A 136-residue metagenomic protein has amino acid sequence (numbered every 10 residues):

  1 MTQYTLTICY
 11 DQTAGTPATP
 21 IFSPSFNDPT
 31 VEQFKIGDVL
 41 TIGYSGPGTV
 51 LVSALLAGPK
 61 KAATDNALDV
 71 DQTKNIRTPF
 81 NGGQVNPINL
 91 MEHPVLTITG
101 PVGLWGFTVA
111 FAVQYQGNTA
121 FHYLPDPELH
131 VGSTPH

Functional and structural regions predicted by a protein language model:
M1-V39: N-terminal edge beta-strand
T5-T7, V39-G43, G106-A110: Beta-strand secondary-structure signal
C9-D11, S45, L56-A63, A110-Q114: Predominantly extracellular/luminal cell-surface or secreted proteins
T13-G15, T49, K61, Q114-N118 (+1 more regions): Generic "edge-of-domain/loop-turn" microfeature
V31-A54: Beta-strand cores of secreted/periplasmic/IMS beta-sandwich domains, seen most often in copper-related folds
P47-A57, D65, D69-V70: Surface-exposed interfaces of beta-sheet-rich extracellular modules
K60-N89: Surface-exposed intrinsically disordered loops and tails
T78-H136: Extracellular/periplasmic metallocenter environments
